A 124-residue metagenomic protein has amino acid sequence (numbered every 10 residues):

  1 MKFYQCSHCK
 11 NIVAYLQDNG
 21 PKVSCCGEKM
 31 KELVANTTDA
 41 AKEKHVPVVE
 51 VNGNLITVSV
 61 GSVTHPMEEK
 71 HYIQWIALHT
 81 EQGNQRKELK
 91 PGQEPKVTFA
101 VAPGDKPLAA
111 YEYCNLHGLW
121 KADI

Functional and structural regions predicted by a protein language model:
F3, K22, Y111: Residues immediately within or flanking Cys/His clusters that coordinate Zn2+ in small zinc-binding modules
C6-C9, C25, C114: Short cysteine-rich clusters marking metal-coordination/redox-active sites
V13, K29-M30, G118: Cys/His-rich microdomains that often coordinate metals
Y15-G20, L33-N36, A122-D123: Short Cys/His-rich "knuckle" micro-motifs
N19-K29: Cysteine-rich micro-motifs
V60-E68: Short amphipathic, basic-aromatic surface patches that mediate peripheral association with negatively charged
P95-F99: Short strand-edge motifs at loop-to-beta-strand transitions and within beta-strands of extracellular beta-rich domains
N115-A122: Short acidic/polar inter-strand loop motif in beta-rich domains
